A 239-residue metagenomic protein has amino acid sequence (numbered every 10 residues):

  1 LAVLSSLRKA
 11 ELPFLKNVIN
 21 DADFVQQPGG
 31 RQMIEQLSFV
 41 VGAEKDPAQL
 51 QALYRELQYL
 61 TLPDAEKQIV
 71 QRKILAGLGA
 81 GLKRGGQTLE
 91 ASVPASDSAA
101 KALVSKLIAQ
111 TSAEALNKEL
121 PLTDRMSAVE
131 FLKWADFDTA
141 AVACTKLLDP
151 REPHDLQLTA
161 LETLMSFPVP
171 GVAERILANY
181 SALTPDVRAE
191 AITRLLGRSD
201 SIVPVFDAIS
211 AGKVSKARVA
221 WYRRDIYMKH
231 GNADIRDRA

Functional and structural regions predicted by a protein language model:
L1-A239: Long, ordered, helix-rich scaffold segments
